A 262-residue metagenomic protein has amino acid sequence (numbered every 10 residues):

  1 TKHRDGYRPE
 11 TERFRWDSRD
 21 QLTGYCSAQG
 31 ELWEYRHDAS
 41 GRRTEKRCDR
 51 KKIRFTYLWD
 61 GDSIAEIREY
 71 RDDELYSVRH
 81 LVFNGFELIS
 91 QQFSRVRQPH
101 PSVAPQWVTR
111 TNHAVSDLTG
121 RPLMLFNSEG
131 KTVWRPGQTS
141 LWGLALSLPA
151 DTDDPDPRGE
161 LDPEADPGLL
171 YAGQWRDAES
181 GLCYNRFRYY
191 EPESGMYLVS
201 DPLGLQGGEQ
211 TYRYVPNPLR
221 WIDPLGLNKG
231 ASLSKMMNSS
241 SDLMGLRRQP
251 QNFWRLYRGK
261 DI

Functional and structural regions predicted by a protein language model:
T1-T111, V133, L148-P167: Acidic/glycine-rich beta-solenoid
F14, Y35, F55-Y57, H80-L81 (+7 more regions): A residue-level detector for well-ordered beta-strand positions
S18-R19, Q29, S40, G61 (+8 more regions): Residue-level recognition of short loop/turn positions
Q29, G173-R176, D261: Short, flexible loop/turn elements at secondary-structure junctions
S102-R186, E193, L219-W221: A motif-centric feature for acidic-aromatic and gly/ser/thr-rich catalytic loops and repeats
L144-L148, T152, R188-L198, P202 (+1 more regions): Short, low-complexity export/processing leader segments characterized by acidic and small residues
G230-I262: Catalytic toxin/effector domains delivered as secreted proteins or via bacterial secretion systems
